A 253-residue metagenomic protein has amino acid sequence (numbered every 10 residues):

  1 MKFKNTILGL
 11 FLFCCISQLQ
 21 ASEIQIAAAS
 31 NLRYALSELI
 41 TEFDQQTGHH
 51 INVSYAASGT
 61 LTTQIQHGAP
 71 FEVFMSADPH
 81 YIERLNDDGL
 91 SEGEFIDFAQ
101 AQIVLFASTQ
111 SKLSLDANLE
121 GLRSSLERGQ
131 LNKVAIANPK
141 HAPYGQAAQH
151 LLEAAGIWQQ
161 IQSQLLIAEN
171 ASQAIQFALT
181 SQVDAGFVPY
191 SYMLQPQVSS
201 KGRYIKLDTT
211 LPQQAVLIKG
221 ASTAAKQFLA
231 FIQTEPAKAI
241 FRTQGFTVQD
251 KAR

Functional and structural regions predicted by a protein language model:
M1-K2: N-terminal secretory signal peptides that target proteins for export/translocation
N5-S17: Bacterial N-terminal signal peptides
S22-Q46, S54, G59, T63-H67 (+4 more regions): Exported/periplasmic ABC-transporter solute-binding proteins
I51: Hydrophobic anchor at the start of a short beta-strand that flanks the dinucleotide cofactor-binding loop
E72-S76: Periplasmic-binding protein-like
